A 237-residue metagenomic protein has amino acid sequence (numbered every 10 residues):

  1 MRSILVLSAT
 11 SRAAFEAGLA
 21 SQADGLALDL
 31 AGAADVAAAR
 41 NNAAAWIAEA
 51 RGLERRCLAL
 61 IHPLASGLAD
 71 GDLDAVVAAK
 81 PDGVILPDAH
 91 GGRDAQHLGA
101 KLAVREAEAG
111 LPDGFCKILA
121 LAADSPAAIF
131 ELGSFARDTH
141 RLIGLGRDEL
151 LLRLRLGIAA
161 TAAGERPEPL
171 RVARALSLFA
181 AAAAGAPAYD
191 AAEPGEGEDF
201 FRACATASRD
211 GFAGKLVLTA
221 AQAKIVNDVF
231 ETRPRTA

Functional and structural regions predicted by a protein language model:
M1-A237: Expand to "…catalyze enediolate/carbanion chemistry for C-C bond making/breaking, isomerization, decarboxylation
